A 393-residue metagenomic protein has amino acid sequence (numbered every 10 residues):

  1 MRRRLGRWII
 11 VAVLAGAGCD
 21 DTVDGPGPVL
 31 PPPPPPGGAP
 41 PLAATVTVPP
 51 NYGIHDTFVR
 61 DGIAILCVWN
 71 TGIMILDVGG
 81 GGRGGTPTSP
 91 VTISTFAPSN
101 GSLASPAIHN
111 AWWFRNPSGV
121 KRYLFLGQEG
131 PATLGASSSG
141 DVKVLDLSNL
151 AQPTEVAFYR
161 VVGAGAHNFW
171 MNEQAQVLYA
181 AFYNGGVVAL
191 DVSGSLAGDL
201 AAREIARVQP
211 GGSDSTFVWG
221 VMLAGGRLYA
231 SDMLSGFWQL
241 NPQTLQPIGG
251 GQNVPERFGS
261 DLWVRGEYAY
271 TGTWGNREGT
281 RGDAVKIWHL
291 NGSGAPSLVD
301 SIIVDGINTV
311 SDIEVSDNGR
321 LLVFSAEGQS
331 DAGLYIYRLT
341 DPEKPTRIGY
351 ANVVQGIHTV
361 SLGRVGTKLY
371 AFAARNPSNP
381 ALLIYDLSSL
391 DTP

Functional and structural regions predicted by a protein language model:
M1-I9: Bacterial N-terminal signal peptides that target proteins for export
A15-G18: C-terminal motif of bacterial Sec signal peptides marking the signal peptidase cleavage site
D20-P393: Feature marking well-ordered beta-strand scaffolds used for ligand recognition
